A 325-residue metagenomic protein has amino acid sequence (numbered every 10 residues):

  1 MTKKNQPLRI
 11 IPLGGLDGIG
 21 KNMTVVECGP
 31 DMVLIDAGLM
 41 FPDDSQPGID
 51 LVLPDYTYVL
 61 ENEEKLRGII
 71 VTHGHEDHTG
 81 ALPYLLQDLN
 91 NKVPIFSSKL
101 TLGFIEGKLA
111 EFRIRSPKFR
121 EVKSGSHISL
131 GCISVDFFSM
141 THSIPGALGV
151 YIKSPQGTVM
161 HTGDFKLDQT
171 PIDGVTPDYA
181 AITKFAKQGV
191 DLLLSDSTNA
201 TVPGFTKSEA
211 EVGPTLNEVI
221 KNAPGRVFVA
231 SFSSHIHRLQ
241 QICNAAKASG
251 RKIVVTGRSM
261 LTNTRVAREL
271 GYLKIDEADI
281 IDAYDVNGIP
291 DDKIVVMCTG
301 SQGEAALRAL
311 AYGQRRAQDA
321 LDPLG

Functional and structural regions predicted by a protein language model:
T2-I70, H75-I289, A306-A320: His/Asp/Glu-rich metal-coordinating catalytic cores of metallo-dependent phosphodiesterases/hydrolases acting on
K293-Q302: Conserved two-lobed SF2 helicase motor
D322-G325: ATP-dependent carboxylate-amine ligase
